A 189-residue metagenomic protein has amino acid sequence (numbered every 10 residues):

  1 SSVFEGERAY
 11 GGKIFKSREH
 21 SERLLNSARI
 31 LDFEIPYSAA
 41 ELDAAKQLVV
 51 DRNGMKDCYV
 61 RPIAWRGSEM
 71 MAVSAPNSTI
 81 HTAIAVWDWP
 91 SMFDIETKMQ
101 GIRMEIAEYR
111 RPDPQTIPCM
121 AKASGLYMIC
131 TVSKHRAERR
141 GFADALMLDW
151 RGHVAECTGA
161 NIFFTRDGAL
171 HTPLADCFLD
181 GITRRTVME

Functional and structural regions predicted by a protein language model:
S1-L48, R52, M71-E189: Helix-start/capping segments and mature chain N-termini
D51, M55-I63: Ordered, amphipathic secondary-structure segments that act as subunit-interaction surfaces in large macromolecular
W65-M70: Short, internal active-site loops enriched in acidic
